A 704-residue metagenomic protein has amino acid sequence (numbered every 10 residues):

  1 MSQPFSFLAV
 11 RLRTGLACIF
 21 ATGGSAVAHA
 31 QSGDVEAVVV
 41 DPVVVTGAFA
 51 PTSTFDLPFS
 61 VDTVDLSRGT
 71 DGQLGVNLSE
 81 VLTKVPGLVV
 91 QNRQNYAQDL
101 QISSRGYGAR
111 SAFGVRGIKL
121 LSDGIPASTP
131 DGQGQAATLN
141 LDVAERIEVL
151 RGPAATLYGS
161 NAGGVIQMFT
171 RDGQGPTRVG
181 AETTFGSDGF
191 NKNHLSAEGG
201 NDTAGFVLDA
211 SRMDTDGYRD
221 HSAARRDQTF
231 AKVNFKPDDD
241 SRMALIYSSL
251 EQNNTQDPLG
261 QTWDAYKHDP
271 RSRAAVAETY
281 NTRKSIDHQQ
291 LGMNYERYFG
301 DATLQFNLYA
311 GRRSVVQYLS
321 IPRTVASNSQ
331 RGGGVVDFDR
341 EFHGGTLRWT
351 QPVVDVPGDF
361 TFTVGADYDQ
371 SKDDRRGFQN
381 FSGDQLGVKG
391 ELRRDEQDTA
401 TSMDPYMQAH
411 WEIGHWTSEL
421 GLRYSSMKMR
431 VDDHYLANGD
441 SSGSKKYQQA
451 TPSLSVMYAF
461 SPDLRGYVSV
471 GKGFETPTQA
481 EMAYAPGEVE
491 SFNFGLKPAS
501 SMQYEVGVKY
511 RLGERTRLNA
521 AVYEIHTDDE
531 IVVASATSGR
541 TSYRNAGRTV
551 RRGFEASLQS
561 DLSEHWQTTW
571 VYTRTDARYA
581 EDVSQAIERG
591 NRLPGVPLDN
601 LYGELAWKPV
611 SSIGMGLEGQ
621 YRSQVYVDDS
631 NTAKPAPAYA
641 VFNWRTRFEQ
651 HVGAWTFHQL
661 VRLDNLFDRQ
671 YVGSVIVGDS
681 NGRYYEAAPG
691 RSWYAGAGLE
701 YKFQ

Functional and structural regions predicted by a protein language model:
A9, Q31, G124, K236-P237 (+5 more regions): Conserved C-terminal beta-signal and adjacent last beta-strands/turns of outer-membrane beta-barrel proteins
L78-V81, Q101-R105, I118-S122, Q135-A137 (+4 more regions): N-terminal periplasmic accessory domains that precede and gate Gram-negative outer-membrane beta-barrel machines
A109, G117-I118, G124-R151, G495: Short acidic/polar hinge/loop motifs at secondary-structure boundaries that mediate gating or recognition
R178, F185-D214, R219-D257, R283-N294 (+4 more regions): Transmembrane beta-barrel wall of Gram-negative outer-membrane proteins
R242-S248, S285-L436, T516-E524, D561 (+1 more regions): Face-selective signature of the C-terminal outer-membrane beta-barrel domain
N253-K267, K372-Q379, Q385, K428-D433 (+8 more regions): Surface-exposed extracellular loop regions of Gram-negative outer-membrane beta-barrel proteins, predominantly
N294-Y298, T303-I321, A459, R465-G471 (+2 more regions): Membrane-embedded beta-barrel scaffold of Gram-negative outer-membrane proteins
W349-V356, F362, E412, M427 (+3 more regions): Gram-negative outer-membrane beta-barrel transporters
